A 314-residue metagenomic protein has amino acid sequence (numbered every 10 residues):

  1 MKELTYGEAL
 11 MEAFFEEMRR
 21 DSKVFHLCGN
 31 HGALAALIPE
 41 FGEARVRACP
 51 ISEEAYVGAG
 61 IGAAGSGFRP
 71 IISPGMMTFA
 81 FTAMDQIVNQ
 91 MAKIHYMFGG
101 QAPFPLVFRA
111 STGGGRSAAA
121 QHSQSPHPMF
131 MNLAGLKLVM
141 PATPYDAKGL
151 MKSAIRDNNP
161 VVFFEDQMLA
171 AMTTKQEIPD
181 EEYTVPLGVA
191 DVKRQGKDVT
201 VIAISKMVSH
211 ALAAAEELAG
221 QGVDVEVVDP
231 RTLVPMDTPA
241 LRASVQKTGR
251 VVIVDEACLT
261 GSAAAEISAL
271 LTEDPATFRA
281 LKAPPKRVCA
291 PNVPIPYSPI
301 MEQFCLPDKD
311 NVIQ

Functional and structural regions predicted by a protein language model:
M1-P160, F164, L169: Thiamine diphosphate
K23, C28-E40, A102-P105, S117 (+1 more regions): Thiamine diphosphate
